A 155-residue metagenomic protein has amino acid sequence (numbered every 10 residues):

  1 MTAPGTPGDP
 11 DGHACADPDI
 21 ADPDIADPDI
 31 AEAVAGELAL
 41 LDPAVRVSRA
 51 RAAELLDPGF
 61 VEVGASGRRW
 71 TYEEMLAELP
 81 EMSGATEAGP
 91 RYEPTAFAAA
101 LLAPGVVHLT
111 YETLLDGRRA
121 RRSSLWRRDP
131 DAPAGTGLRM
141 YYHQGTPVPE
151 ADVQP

Functional and structural regions predicted by a protein language model:
T2-C15, I30-R49, V61-P155: A beta-strand edge to alpha-helix "cap/lid" segment located at domain peripheries
P18-A26: Long, intrinsically disordered low-complexity tandem-repeat segments
D57: ATP/adenylate-binding site constellation spanning eukaryotic-like Ser/Thr protein kinases, ABC-transporter
